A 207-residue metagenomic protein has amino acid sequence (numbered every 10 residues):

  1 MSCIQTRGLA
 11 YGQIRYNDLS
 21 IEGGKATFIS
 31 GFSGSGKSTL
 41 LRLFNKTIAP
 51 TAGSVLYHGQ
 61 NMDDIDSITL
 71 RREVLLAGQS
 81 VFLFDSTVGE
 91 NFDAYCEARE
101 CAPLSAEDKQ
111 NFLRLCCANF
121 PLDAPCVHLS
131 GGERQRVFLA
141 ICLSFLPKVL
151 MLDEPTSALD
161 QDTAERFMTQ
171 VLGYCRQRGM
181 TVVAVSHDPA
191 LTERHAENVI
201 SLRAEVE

Functional and structural regions predicted by a protein language model:
N45: Helix-to-loop junction immediately C-terminal to a conserved catalytic motif
G53-N61, L70: Conserved ABC transporter NBD signature motif
S80-E90, R99: Conserved catalytic motifs of ABC-family nucleotide-binding domains
L104-L122: Conserved ABC ATPase "signature" region
P125-E133: Conserved ABC ATPase signature
L150-E154: Catalytic Walker B motif of ABC-type/P-loop ATPase nucleotide-binding domains
Q161-T163: Helix N-cap at the start of a conserved alpha-helix in ABC-type nucleotide-binding domains
